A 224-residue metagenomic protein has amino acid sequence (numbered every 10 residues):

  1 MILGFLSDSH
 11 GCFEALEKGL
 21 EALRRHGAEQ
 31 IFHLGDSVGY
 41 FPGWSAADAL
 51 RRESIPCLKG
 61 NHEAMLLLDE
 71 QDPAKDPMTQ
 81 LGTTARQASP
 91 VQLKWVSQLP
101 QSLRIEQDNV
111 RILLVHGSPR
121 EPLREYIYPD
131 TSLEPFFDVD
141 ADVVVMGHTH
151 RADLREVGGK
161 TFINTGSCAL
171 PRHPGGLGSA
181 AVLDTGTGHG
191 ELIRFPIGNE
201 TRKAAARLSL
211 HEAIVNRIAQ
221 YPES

Functional and structural regions predicted by a protein language model:
I2-H10, R111-S118, F162-G166: Active-site-proximal beta-strand elements of phosphoester/diester hydrolases
I2-S97: Core catalytic region of metal-dependent phosphoesterases/phosphodiesterases, especially metallo-beta-lactamase-like
H10-A15, G39-P42, H62-L67, R120-P122 (+2 more regions): Active-site environment of divalent metal-dependent phosphoester hydrolases
Q30, P56, I112-L113, D142-V144 (+1 more regions): Structural motif
A74-T79, Q107-V139, P171: Active-site-proximal segments of metal-dependent phosphoesterases and phosphodiesterases across multiple
Q101-N109, R155-V157: Short acidic-hydrophobic surface loop/beta-edge motif
Y126-R155, K160-I163, G178: Anionic-ligand binding region
E156-S224: Acidic, His/Gly-rich catalytic cores of divalent-metal-dependent hydrolytic chemistry
